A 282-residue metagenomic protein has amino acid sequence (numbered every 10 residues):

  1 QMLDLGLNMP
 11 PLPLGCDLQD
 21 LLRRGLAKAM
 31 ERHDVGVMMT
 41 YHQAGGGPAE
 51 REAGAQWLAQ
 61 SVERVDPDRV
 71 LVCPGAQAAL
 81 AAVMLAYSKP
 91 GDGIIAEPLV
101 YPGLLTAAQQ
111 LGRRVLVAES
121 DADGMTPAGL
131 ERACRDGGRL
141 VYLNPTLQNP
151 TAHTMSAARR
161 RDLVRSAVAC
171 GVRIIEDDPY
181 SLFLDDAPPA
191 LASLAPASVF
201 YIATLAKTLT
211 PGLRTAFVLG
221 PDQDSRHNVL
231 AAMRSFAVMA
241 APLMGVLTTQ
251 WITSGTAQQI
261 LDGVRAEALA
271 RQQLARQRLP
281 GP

Functional and structural regions predicted by a protein language model:
Q1-D34: Conserved N-terminal helix/loop that builds the PLP phosphate-binding region of the aspartate aminotransferase-like
N8-P10, P145-N149, K207: Short glycine-rich anion-binding loops that position phosphate/pyrophosphate groups of nucleotides and phosphorylated
L22, A197-A266: Conserved core segment of the aminotransferase class I/II
L26, M30-C170, S181-L194, F200: Conserved core of the PLP fold type I
L261-P282: Conserved PLP-dependent catalytic core of the aminotransferase class-I/II
